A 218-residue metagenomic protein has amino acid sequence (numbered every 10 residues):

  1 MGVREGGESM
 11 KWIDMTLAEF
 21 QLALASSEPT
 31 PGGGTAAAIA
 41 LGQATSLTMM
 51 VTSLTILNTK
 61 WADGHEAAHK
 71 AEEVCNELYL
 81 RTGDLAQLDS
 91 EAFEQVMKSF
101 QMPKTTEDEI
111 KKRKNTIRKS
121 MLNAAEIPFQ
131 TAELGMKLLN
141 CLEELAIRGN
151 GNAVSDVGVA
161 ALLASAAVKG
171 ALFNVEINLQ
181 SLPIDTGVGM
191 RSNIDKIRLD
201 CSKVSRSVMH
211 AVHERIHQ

Functional and structural regions predicted by a protein language model:
M1-S9: Short, Lys/Arg-enriched N-terminal segments with co-localized hydrophobic residues within the first ~10-30 amino acids
W12-M15, Q130, I177-Q180: Polytopic transmembrane helical bundles with strong interfacial aromatic enrichment
W12-T30, G151: Short, hydrophobic/aliphatic alpha-helical segments
S26-M49, N152-A171: Conserved phosphate/anionic-ligand binding catalytic regions in large, soluble enzymes, centered on
T59-M97: A structural-propensity feature for long, helix-poor, extended segments
A71, C75-T82, P128, G135 (+1 more regions): Amphipathic alpha-helical coiled-coil segments
D89, F93-L162, A166: Amphipathic alpha-helical interface segments
L138-C141, A153-V212, Q218: Preference for long, well-ordered alpha-helical segments
